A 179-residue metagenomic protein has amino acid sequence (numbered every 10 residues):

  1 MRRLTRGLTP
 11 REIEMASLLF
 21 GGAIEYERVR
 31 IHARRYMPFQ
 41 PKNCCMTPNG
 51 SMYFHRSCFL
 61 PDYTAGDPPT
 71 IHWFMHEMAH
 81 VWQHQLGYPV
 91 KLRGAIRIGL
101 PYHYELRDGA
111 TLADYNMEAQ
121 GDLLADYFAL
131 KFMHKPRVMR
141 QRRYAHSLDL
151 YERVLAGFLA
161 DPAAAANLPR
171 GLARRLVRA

Functional and structural regions predicted by a protein language model:
M1-N43, C58: Hydrophobic or amphipathic, alpha-helical segments that drive membrane association/targeting
R6-L19, A23-I24, T47-N49, Q85-A179: Metalloprotease/metallohydrolase-associated module, dominated by Zn2+-dependent proteases
G22, K42-C44, Y53-M75, T111-Y115: Short pre-active-site segment immediately N-terminal to the catalytic Zn-binding motif
H32-P38, M52, C58-L60, A79 (+2 more regions): Short, solvent-exposed loop/turn segments at secondary-structure junctions
H72-H84: Active-site recognition of the HExxH zinc-binding catalytic motif
